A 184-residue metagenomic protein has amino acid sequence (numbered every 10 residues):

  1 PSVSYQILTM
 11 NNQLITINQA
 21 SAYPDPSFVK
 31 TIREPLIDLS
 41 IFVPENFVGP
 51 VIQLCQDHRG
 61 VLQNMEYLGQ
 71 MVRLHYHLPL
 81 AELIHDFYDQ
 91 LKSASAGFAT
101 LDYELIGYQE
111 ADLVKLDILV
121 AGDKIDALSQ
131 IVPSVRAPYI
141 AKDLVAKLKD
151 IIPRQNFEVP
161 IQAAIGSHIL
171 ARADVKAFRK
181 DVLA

Functional and structural regions predicted by a protein language model:
P1-A184: Accessory interaction regions appended to the cores of large information-processing enzymes
